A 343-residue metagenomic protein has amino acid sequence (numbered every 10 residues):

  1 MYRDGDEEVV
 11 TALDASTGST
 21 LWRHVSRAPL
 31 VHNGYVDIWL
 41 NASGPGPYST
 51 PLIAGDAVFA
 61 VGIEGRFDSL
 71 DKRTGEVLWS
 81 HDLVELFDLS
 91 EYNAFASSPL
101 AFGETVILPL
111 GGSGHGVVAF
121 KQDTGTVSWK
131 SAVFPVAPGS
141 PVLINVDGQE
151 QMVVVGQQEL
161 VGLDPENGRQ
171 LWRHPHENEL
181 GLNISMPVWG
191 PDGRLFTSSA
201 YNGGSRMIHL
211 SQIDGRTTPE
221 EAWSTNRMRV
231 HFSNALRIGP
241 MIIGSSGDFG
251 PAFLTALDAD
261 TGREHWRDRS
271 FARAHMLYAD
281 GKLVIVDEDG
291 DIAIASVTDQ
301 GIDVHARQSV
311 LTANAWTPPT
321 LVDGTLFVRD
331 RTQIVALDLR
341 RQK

Functional and structural regions predicted by a protein language model:
M1-K343: Noncatalytic, solvent-exposed loop/strand surfaces of beta-propeller-type extracellular/periplasmic domains
